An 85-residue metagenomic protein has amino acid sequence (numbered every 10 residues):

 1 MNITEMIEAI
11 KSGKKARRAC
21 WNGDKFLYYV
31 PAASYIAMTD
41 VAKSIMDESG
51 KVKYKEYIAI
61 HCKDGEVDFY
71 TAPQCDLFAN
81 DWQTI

Functional and structural regions predicted by a protein language model:
M1-C62: Extended non-catalytic interaction/regulatory regions in multidomain proteins
Y54-I85: Short, compact, well-ordered microdomains
